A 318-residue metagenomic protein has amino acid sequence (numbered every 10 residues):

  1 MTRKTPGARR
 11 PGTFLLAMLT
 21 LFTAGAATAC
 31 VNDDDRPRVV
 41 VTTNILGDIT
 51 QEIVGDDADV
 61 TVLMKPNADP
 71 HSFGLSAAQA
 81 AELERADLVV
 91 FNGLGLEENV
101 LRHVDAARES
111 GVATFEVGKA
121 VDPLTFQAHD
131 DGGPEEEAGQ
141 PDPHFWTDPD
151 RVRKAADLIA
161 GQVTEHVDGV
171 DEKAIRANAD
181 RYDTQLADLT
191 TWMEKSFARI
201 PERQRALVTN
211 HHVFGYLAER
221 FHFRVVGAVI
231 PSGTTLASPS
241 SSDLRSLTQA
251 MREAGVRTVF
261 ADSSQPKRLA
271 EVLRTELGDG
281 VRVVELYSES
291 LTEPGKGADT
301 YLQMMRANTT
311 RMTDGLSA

Functional and structural regions predicted by a protein language model:
T2-K4, G12-L16, A27-A318: Extracytoplasmic metal-acquisition and chelation regions
T23-A24: Feature marking well-ordered beta-strand scaffolds used for ligand recognition
